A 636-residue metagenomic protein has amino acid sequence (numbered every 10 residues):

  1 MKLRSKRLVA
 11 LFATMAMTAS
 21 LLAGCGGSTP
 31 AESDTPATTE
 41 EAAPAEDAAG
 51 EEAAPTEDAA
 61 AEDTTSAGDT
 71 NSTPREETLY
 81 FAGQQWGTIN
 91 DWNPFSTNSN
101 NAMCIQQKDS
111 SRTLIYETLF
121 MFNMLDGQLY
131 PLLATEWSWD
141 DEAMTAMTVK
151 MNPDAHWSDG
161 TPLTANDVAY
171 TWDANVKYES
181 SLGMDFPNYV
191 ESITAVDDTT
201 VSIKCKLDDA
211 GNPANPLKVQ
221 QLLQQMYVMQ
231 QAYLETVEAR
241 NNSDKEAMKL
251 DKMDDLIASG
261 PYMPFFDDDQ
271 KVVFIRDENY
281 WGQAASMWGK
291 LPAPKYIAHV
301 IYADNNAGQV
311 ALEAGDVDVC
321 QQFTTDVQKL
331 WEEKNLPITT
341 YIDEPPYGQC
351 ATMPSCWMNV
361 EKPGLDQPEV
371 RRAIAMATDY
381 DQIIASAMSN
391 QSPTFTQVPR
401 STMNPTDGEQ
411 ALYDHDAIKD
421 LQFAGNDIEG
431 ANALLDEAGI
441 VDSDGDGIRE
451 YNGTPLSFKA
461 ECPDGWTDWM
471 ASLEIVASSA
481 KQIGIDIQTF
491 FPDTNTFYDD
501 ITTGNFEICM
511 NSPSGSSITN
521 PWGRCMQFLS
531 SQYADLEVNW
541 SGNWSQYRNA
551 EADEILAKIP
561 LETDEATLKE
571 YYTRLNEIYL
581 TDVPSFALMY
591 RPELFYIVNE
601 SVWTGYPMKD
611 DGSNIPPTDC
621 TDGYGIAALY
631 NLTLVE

Functional and structural regions predicted by a protein language model:
A82-E142, D173, I257: N-terminal lobe/hinge region of extracytoplasmic solute-binding protein
Q84, F323-N432, N452, F458 (+2 more regions): Local pocket/hinge segments that shape ligand/substrate recognition
S110, D269-V272, R276, A377-D414 (+2 more regions): Detector for C-terminal structural segments
N123-Q128, Q224-L291, Y296, N306 (+4 more regions): Gly/Pro-rich hinge or "lid" segments in bacterial periplasmic/extracellular proteins
T135-S181, V196, S202, P213 (+3 more regions): Aromatic- and charge-enriched surface segment that lines or borders ligand/interaction sites
N152, L250, Y280-W331, A477 (+2 more regions): Ligand-site clamp/hinge motif
D185-N241, P261: Surface-exposed binding/hinge segments that line and control ligand-binding clefts or catalytic entry sites
D269, Q422-A424, I440-G515, E593: Ligand/substrate-recognition segments at binding pockets and active sites
